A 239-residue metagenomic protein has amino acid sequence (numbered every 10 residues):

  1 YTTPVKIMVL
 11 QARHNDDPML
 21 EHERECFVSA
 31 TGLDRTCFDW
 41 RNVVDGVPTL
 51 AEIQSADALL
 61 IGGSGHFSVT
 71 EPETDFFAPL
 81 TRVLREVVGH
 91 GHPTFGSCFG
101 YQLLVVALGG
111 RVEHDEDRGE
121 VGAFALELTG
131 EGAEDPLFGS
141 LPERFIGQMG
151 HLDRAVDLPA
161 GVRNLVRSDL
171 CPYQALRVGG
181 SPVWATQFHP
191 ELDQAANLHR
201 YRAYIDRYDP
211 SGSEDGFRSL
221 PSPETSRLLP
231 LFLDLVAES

Functional and structural regions predicted by a protein language model:
P4-V5, V9, L33, V83 (+2 more regions): Amide-donor transfer/coupling interface in amidating biosynthetic enzymes
I7-A30, V43-V44: N-terminal beta1-alpha1 ligand-phosphate binding loop
D17, S68-V69, V105: Glycine/Thr-rich phosphate-binding loops of Rossmann-like dinucleotide-binding domains
L33-F95: Flexible gly/pro-rich beta->alpha loop and the following alpha-helix that scaffold active-site loops
G63-F67, G100, E191: Short glycine-rich anion-binding loops that position phosphate/pyrophosphate groups of nucleotides and phosphorylated
G96, G100, V105, G109: Gly/Ala-rich beta-loop-alpha elbow adjacent to hydrolase catalytic centers
L108-E113, V121: Conserved active-site segments centered on acidic
